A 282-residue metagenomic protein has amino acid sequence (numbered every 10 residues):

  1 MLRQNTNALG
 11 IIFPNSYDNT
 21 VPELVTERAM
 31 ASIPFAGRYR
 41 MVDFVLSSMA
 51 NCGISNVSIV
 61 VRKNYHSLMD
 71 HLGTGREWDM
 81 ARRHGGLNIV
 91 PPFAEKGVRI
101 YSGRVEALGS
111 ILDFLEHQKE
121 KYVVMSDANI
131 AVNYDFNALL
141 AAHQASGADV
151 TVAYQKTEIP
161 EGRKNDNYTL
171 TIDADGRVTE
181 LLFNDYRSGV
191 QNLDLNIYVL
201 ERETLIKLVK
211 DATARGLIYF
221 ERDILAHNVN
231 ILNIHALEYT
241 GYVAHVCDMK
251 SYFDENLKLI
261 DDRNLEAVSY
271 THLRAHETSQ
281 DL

Functional and structural regions predicted by a protein language model:
M1-A36, S47, C52-I54: N-terminal nucleotide-binding beta1-loop-alpha1 segment
M1-P14, E203, D211-S279: Left-handed beta-helix
M41-V45, E106-I111, I224: Well-ordered alpha-helical segments embedded in enzymatic catalytic cores
K63, S126, L200, F220 (+1 more regions): A conserved hydrophobic position in a structured secondary element of the catalytic/binding core that shapes
D70, E77-K119: Short phosphate-binding loop-to-helix
V123: Short aromatic/hydrophobic "clamp" motif used to bind/position activated sugar donors
A128-I130: The conserved acidic donor/metal-binding loop of glycosyltransferases
V132-E203: Conserved core of the sugar-phosphate nucleotidyltransferase
